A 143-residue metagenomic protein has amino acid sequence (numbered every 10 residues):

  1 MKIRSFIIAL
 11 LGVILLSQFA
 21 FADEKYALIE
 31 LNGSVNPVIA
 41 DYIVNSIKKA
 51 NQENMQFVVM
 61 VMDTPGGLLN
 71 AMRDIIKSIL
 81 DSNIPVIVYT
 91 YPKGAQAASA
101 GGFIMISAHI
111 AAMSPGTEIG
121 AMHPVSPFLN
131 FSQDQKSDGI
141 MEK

Functional and structural regions predicted by a protein language model:
M1-A9: Bacterial N-terminal signal peptides that target proteins for export
I3, L16-Q18, D23: Generic intrinsically disordered, low-complexity segments enriched for polar/acidic and small residues
I8-S17: Bacterial N-terminal signal peptides
A20-K143: Soluble extramembrane regions of membrane proteins in the secretory/endomembrane system
